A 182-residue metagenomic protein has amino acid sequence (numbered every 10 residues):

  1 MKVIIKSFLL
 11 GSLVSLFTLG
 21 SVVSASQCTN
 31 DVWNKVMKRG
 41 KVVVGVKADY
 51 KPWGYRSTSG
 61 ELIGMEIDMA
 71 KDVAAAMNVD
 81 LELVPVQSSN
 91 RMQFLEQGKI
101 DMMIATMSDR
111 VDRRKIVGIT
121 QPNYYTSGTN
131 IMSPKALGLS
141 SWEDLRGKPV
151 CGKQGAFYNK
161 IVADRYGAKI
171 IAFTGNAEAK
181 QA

Functional and structural regions predicted by a protein language model:
M1-S12: Bacterial N-terminal signal peptides that target proteins for export
V14-S24: C-terminal segment of classical bacterial N-terminal signal peptides
S24-R39: Bacterial Sec-exported substrate-binding components of ABC uptake systems
G40-I63: Short glycine-rich His-centered loop
G40-V46, W142-N159, A168-I170: Short loop->beta-strand "edge-of-pocket" segments that line small-molecule binding or catalytic clefts across diverse
S57-N78: Short, polar/charged alpha-helical segment
I67, E82-Q93, L137, F157 (+1 more regions): Short helix-initiation/N-cap motifs at beta->coil->alpha
K71, A75, D80-D144: Acidic, polar ligand-binding/catalytic clefts
